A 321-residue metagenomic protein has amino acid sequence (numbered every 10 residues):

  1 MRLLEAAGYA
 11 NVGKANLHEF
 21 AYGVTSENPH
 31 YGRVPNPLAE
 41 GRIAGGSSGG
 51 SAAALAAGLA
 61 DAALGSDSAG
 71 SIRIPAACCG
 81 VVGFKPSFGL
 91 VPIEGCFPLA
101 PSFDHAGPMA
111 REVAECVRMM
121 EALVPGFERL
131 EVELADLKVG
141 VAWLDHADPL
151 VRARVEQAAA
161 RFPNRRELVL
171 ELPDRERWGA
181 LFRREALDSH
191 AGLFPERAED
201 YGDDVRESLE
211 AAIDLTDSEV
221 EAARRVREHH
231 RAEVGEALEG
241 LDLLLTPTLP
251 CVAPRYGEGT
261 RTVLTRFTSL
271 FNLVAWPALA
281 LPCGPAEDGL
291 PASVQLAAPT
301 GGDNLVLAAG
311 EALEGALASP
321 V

Functional and structural regions predicted by a protein language model:
M1-S68: Gly/Ser-rich catalytic/binding loops embedded in alpha/beta enzyme cores
L3, H105, E121-A180, I213-D214: Gly/Ser-rich, acidic/histidine-flanked active-site/gating loops
E5-A6, V117, L123, S218-V321: Glycine-rich, small-residue loops and helix-cap segments that act as flexible hinges at active-site edges
A10, D61-A62, G107, D242-L244: Short, Asp-centered acidic motifs that coordinate Mg2+ and/or phosphate in catalytic or ligand-binding sites
A15-E19, S68-I72, A76-C78, L249-C251 (+2 more regions): Acidic, glycine-rich active-site loops and adjacent beta-strand->loop/helix elements that engage anionic groups
V24, S51-D136, T300: Fold-level recognition of mixed alpha/beta catalytic cores in primary-metabolism enzymes, strongest
D104-R111, L209-L215, L296: Short, well-ordered beta-strand elements within core beta-sheets of diverse protein domains
K138, A180-R231, G235, P282-S293: Short helix-loop capping/hinge segments that flank enzyme active sites or metal/cofactor-binding pockets
